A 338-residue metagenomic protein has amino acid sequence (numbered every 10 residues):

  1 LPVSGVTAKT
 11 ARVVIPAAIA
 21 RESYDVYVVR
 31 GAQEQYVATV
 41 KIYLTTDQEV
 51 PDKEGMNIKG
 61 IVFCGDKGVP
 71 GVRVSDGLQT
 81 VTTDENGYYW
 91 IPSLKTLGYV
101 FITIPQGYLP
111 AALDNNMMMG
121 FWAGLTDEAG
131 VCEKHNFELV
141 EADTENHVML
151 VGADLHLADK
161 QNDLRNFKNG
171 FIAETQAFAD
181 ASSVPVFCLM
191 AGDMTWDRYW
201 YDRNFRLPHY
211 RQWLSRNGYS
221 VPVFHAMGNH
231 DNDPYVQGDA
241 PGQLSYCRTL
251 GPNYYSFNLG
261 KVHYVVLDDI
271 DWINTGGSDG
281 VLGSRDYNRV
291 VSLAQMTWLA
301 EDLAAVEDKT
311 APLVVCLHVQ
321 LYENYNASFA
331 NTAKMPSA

Functional and structural regions predicted by a protein language model:
L1-Y36, G77-Q79: Immunoglobulin-like IPT/TIG beta-sandwich domains and homologous Ig-like subdomains
V3-T7, P70, S75-S93: Short, acidic Ser/Thr/Gly-rich low-complexity loop/linker segments typical of extracellular and cell-surface proteins
E49-N57, C64-G65, L109-Y201: N-terminal active-site segment of His-dependent metallophosphoesterases
G55-K59, F63-L78, T96: Short, ordered, surface-exposed loop/turn motifs in non-cytosolic proteins
P105-D127, V131, W200-A304: Extended active-site neighborhood of metal-dependent phosphoesterases/phosphodiesterases
V151-A153, F187-D193, V221-N229, V314-H318 (+1 more regions): Active-site neighborhood of phospho(di)ester-bond hydrolases with catalytic His/Asp-centered motifs
L157-K160, W196-Y199, M227-V236, W272-T275 (+2 more regions): Active-site environment of divalent metal-dependent phosphoester hydrolases
Q176-F187, G218, H263-V265, G277-A338: His/acidic metal-ligating clusters that form di-metal
